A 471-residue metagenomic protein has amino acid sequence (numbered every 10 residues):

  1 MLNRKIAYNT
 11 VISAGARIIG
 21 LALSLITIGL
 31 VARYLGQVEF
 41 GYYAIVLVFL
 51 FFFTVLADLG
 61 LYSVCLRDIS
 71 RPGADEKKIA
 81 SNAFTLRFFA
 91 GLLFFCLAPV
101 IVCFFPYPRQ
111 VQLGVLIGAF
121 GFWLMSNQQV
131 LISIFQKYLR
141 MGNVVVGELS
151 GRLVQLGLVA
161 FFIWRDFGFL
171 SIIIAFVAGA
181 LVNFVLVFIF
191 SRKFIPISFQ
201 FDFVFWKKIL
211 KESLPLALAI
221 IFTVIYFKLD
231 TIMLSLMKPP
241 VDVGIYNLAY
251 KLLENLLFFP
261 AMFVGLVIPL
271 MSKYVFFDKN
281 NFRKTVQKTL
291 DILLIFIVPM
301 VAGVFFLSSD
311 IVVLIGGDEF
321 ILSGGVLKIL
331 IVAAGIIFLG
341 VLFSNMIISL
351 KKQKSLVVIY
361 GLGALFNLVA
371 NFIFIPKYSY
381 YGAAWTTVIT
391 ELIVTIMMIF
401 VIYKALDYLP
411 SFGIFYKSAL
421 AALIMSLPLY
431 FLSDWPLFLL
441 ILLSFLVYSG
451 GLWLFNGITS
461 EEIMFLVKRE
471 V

Functional and structural regions predicted by a protein language model:
M1-L2, I6, G142, L170 (+5 more regions): Interhelical loop/hinge segments that connect adjacent transmembrane helices in multipass membrane
K5-Y62, F95, P99-I101, R152 (+5 more regions): Signature of the first transmembrane helix
Y8-L21, V46, D58-V102, L113-G114 (+2 more regions): Membrane-water interface segments that mark the loop-to-transmembrane alpha-helix transition
N9-S24, G151, I172-N183, V187 (+5 more regions): Transmembrane helical elements of multi-pass membrane transporters/channels
L30-Y42, F104-F105, R109-L113, Y138-N143 (+4 more regions): Membrane-interface helix-loop junctions in multi-pass transport and translocation proteins
S70-L86, I245-Y360: Specific pore-lining/lateral-gate transmembrane helices of multi-pass inner-membrane transport and insertion machines
R87-F222, K228: Hydrophobic transmembrane helix module of multi-pass membrane transport proteins
Y430-V471: Membrane-proximal transmembrane or re-entrant/amphipathic helices at the cytosolic face
